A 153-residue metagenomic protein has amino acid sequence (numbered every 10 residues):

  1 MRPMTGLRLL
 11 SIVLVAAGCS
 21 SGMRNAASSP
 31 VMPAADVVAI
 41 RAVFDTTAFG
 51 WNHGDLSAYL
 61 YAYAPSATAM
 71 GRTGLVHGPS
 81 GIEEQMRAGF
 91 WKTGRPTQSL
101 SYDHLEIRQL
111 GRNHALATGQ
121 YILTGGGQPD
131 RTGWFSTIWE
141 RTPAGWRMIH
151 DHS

Functional and structural regions predicted by a protein language model:
M1-L10: Bacterial N-terminal signal peptides that target proteins for export
C19-Y61, P65: Short, low-complexity N-terminal intrinsically disordered segments enriched in polar/charged residues
G22-R24, T132-S153: Short beta-strand edge/turn micro-motifs at domain boundaries
T47, Y59-L60, A67, G78 (+3 more regions): Hydrophobic pocket/interface hotspot
Y63, T73, E106, G119-Y121 (+2 more regions): A mature extracytoplasmic/lumenal domain signature
S66-H77, F90-P96: A short gly/proline-enriched turn/hairpin at secondary-structure junctions
E84-R131: Surface-exposed, charged secondary-structure patches
